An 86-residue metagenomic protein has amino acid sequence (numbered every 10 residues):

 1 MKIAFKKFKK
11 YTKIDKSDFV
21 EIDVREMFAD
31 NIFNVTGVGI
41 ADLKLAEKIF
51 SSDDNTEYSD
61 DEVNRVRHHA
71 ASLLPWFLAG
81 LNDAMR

Functional and structural regions predicted by a protein language model:
M1-R86: Positively charged, low-complexity terminal tracts and the immediately adjacent first secondary-structure elements
